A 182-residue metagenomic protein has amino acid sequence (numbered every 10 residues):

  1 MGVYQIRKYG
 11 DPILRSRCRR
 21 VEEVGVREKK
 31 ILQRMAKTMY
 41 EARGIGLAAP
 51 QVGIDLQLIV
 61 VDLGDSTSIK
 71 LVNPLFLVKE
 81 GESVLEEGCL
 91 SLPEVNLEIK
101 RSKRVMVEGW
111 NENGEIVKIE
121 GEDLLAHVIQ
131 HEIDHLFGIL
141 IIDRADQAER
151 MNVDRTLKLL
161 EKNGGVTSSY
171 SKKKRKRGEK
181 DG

Functional and structural regions predicted by a protein language model:
M1-Q130, H135-G182: Active-site rim/adjacent substrate-binding subdomains
